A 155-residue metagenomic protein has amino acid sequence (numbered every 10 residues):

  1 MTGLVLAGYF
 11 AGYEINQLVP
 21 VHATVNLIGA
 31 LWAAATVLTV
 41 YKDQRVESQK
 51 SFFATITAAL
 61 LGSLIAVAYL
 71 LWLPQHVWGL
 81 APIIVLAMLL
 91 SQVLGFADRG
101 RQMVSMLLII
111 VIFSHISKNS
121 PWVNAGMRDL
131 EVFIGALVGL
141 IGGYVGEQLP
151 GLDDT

Functional and structural regions predicted by a protein language model:
M1-S105, I112-T155: Alpha-helical transmembrane segments and their membrane-interface boundaries that form or gate the permeation pathway
